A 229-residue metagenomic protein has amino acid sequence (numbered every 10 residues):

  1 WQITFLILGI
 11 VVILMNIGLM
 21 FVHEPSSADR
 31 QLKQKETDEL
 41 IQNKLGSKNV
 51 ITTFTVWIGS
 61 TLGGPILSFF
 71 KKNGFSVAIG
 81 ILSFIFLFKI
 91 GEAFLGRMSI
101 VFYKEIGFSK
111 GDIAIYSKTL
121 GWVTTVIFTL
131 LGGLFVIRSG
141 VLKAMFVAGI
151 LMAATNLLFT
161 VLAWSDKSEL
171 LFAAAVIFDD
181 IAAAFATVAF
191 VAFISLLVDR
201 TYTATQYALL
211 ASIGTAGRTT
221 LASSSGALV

Functional and structural regions predicted by a protein language model:
W1-I90, F94, F108-K110: Intracellular loop-helix junctions on the cytosolic face of multi-pass helical membrane proteins
I85, K89, F172-D180, A192: Helical-face signature of the major facilitator-like transporter fold
F86, I115-V123, I150, I177 (+2 more regions): Transmembrane alpha-helical cores of Major Facilitator Superfamily
R97-A114: Short amphipathic helix-loop junctions that connect adjacent transmembrane helices in Major Facilitator Superfamily/SLC
K110-G111, R200-L210: Loop-to-transmembrane helix entry/capping segments in MFS-fold secondary transporters and related SLC/MFSD carriers
I127-F146, V229: Helix-to-loop junctions at the C-terminal end of transmembrane segments in multipass secondary transporters
I150-K167: C-terminal ends and interior cores of transmembrane alpha-helices in multi-pass membrane transporters/permeases
A184-T201: Intracellular juxtamembrane helix-capping segments at the cytosolic ends of symmetry-related transmembrane helices
